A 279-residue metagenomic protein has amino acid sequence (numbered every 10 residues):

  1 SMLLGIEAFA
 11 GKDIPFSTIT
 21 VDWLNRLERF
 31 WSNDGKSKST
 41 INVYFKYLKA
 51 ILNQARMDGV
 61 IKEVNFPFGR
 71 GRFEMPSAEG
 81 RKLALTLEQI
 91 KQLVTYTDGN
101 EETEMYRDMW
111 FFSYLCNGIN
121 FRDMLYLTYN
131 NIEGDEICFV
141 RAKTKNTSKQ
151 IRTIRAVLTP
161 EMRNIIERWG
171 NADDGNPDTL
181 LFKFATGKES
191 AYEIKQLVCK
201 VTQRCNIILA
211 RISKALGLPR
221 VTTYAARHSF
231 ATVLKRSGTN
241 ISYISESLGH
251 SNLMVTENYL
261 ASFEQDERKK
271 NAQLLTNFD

Functional and structural regions predicted by a protein language model:
L3-R81, Y96: N-terminal core-binding DNA-recognition domain of tyrosine recombinases/integrases
N42, N65-F121, L125: Basic, Lys/Arg- and aromatic-enriched nucleic-acid-binding interface segment
N53-E63, S113-E136: Short, charged phosphate-coordinating catalytic segments
R70-G71, Y126-R168: Conserved tyrosine-mediated DNA breakage-rejoining catalytic core shared by Y-recombinases
A84, R141-T147, L248-Q273: Catalytic-site neighborhood detector that most strongly recognizes the C-terminal catalytic loop/helix of tyrosine
I90, T159-L218: Active-site/catalytic core of tyrosine-dependent DNA strand-transfer enzymes
T95, N100, Q196, N206-E246: Short, basic (Lys/Arg/His-rich) helix/loop patches that form interaction surfaces in the mid-to-C-terminal regions
N131-E136, L218-R220, T239-N258: Short, polar N-cap/turn motifs at the start of nucleic acid-interacting alpha helices
